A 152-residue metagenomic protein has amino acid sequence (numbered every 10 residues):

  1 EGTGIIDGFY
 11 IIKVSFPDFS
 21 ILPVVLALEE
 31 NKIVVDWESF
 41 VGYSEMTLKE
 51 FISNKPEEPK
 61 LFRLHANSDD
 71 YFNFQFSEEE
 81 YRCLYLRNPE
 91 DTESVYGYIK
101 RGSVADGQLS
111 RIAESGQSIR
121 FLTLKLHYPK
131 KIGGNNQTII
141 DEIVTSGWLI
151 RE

Functional and structural regions predicted by a protein language model:
E1-D7, S77-E78, C83-P89: Short solvent-exposed beta->alpha transition segments
E1-V25: Exposed beta-strand-loop-beta-strand "reactive/processing" segments of non-cytosolic proteins
I5, Y98-S115, K131-I132, W148-E152: Exposed acidic/polar residues on beta-strands and adjacent loops within beta-sheet cores, strongest in beta-propeller
D7-K13, M46-E50, D106-S110: N-terminal post-signal-peptidase region of extra-cytosolic proteins
I12, L122-L126, I140: Hydrophobic beta-strand residues in large extracellular and virion-surface proteins
D18-Q75, D91-Y98, H127-E152: Short beta-strand edge/turn micro-motifs at domain boundaries
I52-R63, K100-K125: Short nucleic-acid-contacting surface segments enriched for D/E, G, S/T with interspersed K/R
